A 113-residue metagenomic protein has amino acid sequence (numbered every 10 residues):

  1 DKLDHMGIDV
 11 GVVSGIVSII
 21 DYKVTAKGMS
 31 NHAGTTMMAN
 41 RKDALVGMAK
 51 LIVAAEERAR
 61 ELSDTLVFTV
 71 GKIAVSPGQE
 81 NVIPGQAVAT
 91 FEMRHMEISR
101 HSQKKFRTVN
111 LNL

Functional and structural regions predicted by a protein language model:
D1-I98: Midchain, well-structured core segments that form catalytic/ion-binding scaffolds
L51-A54, F106-N112: Short, well-ordered amphipathic alpha-helical segments that serve as non-catalytic structural scaffolds within diverse
A59, N112-L113: Conserved hydrophobic residues forming the short capping helix/wall of the S-adenosyl-L-methionine
I98-K105: Short, conserved charged micro-motifs
